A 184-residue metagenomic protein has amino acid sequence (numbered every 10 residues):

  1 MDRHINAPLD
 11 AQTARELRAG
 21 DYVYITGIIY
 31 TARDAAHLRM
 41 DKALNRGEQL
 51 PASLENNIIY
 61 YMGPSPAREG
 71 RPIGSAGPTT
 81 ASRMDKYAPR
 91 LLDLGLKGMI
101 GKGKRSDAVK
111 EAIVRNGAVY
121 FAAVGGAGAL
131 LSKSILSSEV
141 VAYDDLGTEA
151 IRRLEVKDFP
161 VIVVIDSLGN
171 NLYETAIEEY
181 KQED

Functional and structural regions predicted by a protein language model:
M1-L9: Short, structured beta-strand/loop micro-motifs enriched in basic residues and often containing a Trp
T31-A32, A36-F159: Feature captures the catalytic cores and cofactor-binding loops of soluble hydro-lyases/lyases that act on carboxylate
Y87-A88, V164-D184: Active-site/ligand-binding-proximal alpha/beta "capping" segment
